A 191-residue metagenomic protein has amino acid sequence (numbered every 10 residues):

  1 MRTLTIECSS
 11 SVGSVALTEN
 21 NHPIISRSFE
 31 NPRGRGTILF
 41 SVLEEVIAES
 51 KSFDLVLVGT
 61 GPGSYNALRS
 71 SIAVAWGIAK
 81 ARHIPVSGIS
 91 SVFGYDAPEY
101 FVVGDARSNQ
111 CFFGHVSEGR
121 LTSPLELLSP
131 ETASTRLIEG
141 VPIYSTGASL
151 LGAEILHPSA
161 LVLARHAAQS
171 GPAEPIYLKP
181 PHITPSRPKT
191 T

Functional and structural regions predicted by a protein language model:
M1-P23, E30-I38, A48, S87-T191: Oxyanion-binding and handling regions
T3, S28, L43, D54 (+1 more regions): Generic alpha-helical hydrophobic packing signal
A16, S28, L57-G59: Short, conserved beta-strand segments within well-ordered enzyme catalytic domains that often line or immediately flank
T37-S41, I72: Short, well-ordered alpha-helical segments
V42-L55, L137: Phosphate/pyrophosphate-binding loops at sites that engage ATP/ADP/AMP, CoA/4′-phosphopantetheine, polyphosphate
L55-V86: DPxDG-like acidic metal-binding loop motif
